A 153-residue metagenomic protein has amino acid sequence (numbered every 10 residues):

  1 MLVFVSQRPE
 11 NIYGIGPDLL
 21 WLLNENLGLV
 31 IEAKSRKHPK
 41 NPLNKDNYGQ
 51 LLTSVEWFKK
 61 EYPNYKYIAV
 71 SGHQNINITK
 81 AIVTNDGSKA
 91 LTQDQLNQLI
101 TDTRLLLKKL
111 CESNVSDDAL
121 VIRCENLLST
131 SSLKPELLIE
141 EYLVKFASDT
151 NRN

Functional and structural regions predicted by a protein language model:
M1, K145-N153: Interdomain/boundary linker segments immediately adjacent to catalytic/signaling cores
L2-P135: Catalytic core segments in nucleotide and nucleic-acid processing enzymes
L138-I139: Domain-length accessory/inserted modules outside core catalytic folds
